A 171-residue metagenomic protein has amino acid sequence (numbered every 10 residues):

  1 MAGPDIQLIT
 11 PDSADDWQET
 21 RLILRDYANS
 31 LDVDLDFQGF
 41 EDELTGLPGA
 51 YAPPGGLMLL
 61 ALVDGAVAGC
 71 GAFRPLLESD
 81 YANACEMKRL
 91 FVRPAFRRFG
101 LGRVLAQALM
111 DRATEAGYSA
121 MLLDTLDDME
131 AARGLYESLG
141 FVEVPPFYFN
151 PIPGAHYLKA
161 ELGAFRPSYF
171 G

Functional and structural regions predicted by a protein language model:
Q7, S119-L139, E143-G171: C-terminal "cap" of GNAT-fold acetyltransferases
L8-K88, R93-P94, A106-A108, R112 (+2 more regions): Acetyl-CoA-dependent GNAT
A14-W17, F99, E130: Loop/helix-junction capping segments adjacent to catalytic residues or to phosphate/diphosphate-binding pockets
R93-F99, D127-D128: Active-site acidic-Proline motif in GNAT/NAT acetyltransferases
F99, R103, Q107: Residues forming the Rossmann-fold NAD(P)(H) cofactor-binding site
A106, A113-D124: Conserved GNAT acetyl-CoA-binding A-motif
